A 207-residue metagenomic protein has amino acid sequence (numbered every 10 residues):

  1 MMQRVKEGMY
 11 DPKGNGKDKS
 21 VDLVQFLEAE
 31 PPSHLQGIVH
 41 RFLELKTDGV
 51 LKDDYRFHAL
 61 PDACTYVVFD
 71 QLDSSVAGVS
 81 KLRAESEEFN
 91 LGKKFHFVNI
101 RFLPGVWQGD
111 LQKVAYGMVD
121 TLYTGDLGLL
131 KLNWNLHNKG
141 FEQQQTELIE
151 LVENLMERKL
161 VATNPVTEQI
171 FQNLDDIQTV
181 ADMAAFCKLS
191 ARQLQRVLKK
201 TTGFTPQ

Functional and structural regions predicted by a protein language model:
M2-T167, Q172, T179-A181, C187-A191 (+1 more regions): Alpha-helical bundle regulatory/interaction domains
L198-F204: A secondary-structure capping/hinge motif
